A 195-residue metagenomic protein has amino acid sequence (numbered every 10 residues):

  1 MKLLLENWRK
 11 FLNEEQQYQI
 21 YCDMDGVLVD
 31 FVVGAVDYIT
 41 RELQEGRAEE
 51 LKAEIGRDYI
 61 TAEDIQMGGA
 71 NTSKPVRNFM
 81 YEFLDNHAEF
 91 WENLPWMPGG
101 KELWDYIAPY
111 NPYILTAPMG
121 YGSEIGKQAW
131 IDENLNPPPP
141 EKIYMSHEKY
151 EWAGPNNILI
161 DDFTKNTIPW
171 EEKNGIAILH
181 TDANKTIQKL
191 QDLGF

Functional and structural regions predicted by a protein language model:
M1-I20, V27, E45, E49-A53 (+6 more regions): Charge-dense, intrinsically disordered terminal/linker segments
Q16-E82, D182: Active-site neighborhood of HAD-like aspartate-dependent phosphohydrolases
L28, V32, M97-G100, E124-Q128 (+2 more regions): A structural signal for well-ordered alpha-helical scaffolds and beta->alpha junctions
T40, D105-A108, D132, I168-E171 (+1 more regions): Class I S-adenosyl-L-methionine
G69, V76-I114, Y121-I125: Short, acidic loop-to-helix structural element flanking the phosphoryl-transfer center in phosphate-processing enzymes
L115-I158, T164-I168: Substrate-recognition "cap/lid" segment bordering the active-site pocket of phosphatases
I158-D192: Acidic, Mg2+-coordinating phosphoryl-transfer loop and its flanking beta/alpha structural elements, shared across
